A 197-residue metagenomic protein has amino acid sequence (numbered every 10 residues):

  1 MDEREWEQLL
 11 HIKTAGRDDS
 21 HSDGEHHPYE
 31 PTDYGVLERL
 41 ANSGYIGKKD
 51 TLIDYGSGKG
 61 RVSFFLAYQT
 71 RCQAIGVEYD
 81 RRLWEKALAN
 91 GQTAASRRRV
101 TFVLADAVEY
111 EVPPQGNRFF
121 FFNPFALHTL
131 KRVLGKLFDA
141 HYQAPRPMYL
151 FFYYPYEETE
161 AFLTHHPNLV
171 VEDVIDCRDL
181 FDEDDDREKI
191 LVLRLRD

Functional and structural regions predicted by a protein language model:
M1-G47: S-adenosyl-L-methionine
K49-G58: Conserved class I S-adenosyl-L-methionine
G60-F64: Glycine-rich SAM-binding Motif I of class I
Q73-E78: Conserved SAM-binding motif I beta-strand of class I
A87-L88: Conserved SAM-binding loop
R97-A105: Conserved SAM-binding strand-loop segment of SAM-dependent methyltransferases
N117-T129: A short SAM/SAH-binding and catalytic strip from SAM-dependent methyltransferases
H128-E188: C-terminal substrate-binding/active-site "lid" region of AdoMet-derived donor-dependent transferases
